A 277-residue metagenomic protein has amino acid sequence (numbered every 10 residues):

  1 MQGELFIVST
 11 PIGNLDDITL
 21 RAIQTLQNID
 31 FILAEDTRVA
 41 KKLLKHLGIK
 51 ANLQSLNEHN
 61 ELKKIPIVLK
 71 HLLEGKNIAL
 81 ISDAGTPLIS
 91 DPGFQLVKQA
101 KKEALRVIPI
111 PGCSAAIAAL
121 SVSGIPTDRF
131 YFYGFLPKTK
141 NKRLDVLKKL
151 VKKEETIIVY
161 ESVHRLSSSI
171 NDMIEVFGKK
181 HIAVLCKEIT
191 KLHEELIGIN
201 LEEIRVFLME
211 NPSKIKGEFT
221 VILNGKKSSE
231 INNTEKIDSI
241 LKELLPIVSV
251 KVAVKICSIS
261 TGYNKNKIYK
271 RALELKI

Functional and structural regions predicted by a protein language model:
M1-H59: Glycine-rich, flexible N-terminal cofactor/catalytic loop recognition
Q2, T156, Y160-I277: A contiguous loop/helix-start segment that scaffolds small-molecule binding in enzyme catalytic cores
G3-L5, G75-A79, E155-T156: Loop/turn-to-beta-strand initiation segments
L26-I32, L105-I108, T156-I157: Short active-site oxyanion
R38-A40, G85-T86, A115, R165: Alpha-helix capping/helix-boundary segments
L56-L62, L136-T139: Conserved helicase motor
V68-S114: Glycine/small-residue-rich loop that forms an oxyanion/phosphate-binding "nest" at active or ligand-binding sites
Q95-K153: Class I SAM-dependent methyltransferase SAM-binding "motif I" and its flanking Rossmann-like core
